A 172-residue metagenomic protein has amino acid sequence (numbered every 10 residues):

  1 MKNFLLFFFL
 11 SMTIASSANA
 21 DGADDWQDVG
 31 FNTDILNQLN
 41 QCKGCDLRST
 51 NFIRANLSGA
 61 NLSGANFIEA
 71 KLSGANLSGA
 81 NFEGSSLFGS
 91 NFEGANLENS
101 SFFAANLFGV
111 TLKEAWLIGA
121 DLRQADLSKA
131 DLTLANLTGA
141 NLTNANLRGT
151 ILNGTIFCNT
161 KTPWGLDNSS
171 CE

Functional and structural regions predicted by a protein language model:
M1-F4: Positively charged n-region of N-terminal signal peptides that target proteins for export
F7-T13: Bacterial N-terminal signal peptides
A15-S17: N-terminal signal peptide c-region/cleavage motif recognized by signal peptidases
D21-E172: Tandem repeat scaffolds
